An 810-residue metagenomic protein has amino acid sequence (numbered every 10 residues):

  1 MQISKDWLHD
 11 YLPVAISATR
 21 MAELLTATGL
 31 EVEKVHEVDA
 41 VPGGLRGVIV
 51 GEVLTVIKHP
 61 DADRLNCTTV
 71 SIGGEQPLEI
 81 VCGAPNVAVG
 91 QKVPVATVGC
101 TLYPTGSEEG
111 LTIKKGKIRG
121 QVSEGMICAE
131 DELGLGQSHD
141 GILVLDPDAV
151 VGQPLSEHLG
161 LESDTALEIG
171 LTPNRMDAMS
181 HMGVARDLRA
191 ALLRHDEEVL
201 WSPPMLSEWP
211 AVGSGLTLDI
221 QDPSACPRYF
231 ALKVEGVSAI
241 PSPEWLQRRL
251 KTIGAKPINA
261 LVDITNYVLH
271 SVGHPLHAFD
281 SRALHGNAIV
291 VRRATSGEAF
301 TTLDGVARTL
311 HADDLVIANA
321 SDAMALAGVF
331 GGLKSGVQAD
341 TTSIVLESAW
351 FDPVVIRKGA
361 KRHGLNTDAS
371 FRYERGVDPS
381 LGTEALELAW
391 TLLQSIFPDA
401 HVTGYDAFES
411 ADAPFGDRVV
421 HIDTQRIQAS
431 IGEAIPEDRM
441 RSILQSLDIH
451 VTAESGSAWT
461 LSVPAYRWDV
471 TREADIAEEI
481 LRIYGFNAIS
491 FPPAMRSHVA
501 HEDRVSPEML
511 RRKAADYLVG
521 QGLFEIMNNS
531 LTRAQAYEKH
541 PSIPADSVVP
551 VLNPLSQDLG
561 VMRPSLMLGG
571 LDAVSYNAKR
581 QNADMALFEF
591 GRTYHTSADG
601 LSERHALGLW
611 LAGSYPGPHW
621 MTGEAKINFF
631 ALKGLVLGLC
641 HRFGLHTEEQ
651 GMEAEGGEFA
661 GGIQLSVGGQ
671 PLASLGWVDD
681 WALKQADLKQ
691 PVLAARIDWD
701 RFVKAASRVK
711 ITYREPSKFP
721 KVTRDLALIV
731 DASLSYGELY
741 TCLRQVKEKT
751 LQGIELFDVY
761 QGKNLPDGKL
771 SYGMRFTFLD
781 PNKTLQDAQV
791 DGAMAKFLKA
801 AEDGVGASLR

Functional and structural regions predicted by a protein language model:
M1-S207, V345, G364, D368 (+4 more regions): Phosphate-backbone binding interfaces of nucleic-acid-interacting proteins
Q2, T19, A27, Q445-A453 (+4 more regions): A carboxyl-terminal module marker
S4-K5, E23-L24, T28, D39-A40 (+3 more regions): Glycine/proline-enriched, intrinsically flexible loops and inter-domain linkers
A40-G44, E208, V268, S462 (+5 more regions): Beta-rich nucleic-acid/ligand-interaction surfaces
I49-E79, G152, R248, T265-K334: Conserved mixed alpha/beta core segments that line enzyme active sites in large multi-domain catalysts
I118-G134, S138-V144, L155-T165, R189 (+6 more regions): Mobile "lid/hinge" segments at catalytic clefts and subdomain interfaces of large enzymes
L188, L192-I220, I396-I427, E433-A434 (+1 more regions): Terminal amphipathic helices with adjacent charged low-complexity linkers/tails
V420-T424, Q428-A583, R724, T777-L779 (+1 more regions): Extended, well-folded interaction surfaces typified by the phenylalanyl-tRNA synthetase beta subunit core
